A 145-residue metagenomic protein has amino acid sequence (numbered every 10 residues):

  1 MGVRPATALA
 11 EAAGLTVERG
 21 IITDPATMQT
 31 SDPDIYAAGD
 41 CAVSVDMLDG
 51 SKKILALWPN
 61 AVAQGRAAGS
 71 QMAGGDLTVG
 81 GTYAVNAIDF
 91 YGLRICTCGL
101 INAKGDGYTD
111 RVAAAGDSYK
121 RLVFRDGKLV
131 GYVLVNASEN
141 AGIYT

Functional and structural regions predicted by a protein language model:
M1-S70: FAD-site-proximal beta/loop scaffold in flavoenzymes
C41-N140: Mid-to-C-terminal Rossmann-like scaffold of FAD/NAD(P)H-dependent oxidoreductases
I143-T145: Juxtadomain coupling helices with adjacent low-complexity linkers
